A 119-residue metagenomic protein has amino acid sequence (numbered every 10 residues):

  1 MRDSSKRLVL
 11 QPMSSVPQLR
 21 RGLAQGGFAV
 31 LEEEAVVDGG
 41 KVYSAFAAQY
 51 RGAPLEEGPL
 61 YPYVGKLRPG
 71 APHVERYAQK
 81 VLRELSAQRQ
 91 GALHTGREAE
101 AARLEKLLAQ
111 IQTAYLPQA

Functional and structural regions predicted by a protein language model:
M1-A119: Class I S-adenosyl-L-methionine
